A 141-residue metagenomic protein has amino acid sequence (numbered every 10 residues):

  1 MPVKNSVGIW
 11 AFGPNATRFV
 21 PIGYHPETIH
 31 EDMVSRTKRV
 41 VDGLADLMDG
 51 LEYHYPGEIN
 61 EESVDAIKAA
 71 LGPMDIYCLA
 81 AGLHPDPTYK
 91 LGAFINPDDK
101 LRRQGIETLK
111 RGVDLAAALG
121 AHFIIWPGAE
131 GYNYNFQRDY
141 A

Functional and structural regions predicted by a protein language model:
M1-A117: N-terminal pre-domain/capping segments
I95-L101, G131-Y140: Surface-exposed cleft-lining segments at the edges of enzyme active sites
L109-Q137: Active-site groove signature of glycoside hydrolases
